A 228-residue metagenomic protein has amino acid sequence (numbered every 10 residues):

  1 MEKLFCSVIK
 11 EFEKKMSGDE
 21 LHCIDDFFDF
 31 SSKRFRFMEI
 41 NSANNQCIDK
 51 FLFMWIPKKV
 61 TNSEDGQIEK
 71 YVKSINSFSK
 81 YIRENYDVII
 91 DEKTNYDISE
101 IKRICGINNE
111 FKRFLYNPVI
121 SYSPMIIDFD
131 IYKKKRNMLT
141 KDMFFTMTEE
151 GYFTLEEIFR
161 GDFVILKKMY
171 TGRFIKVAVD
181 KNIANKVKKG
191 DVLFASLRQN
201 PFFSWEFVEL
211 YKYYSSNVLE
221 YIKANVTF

Functional and structural regions predicted by a protein language model:
M1-I9: N-terminal DNA-binding module of tyrosine recombinases/phage integrases
F12-E84: Non-catalytic DNA-binding core/recognition domains of DNA-processing enzymes
P57-K58, N62-K134: Charged, alpha-helical interface segments at or near domain boundaries
S121-P124, I131-G161: Structural detector for short beta-strands of small beta-barrel domains
F145-E149, V179-S196: Short nucleic-acid-contacting surface segments enriched for D/E, G, S/T with interspersed K/R
L155-K176: OB-fold (S1/OB) nucleic-acid-binding surfaces
F163, G172, V179-K186, F202-Y214: Extended accessory and catalytic-adjacent subdomains in large enzymes
R198-F228: OB-fold/S1-family single-stranded nucleic acid-binding modules
